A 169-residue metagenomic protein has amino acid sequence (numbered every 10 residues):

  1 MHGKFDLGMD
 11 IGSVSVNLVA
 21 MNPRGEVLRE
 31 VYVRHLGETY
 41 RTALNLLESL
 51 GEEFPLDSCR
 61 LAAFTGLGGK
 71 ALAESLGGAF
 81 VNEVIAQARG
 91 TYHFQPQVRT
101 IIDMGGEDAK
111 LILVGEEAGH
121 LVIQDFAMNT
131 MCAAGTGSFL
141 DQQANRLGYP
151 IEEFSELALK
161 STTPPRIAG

Functional and structural regions predicted by a protein language model:
M1-E83: N-terminal glycine/serine-rich phosphate-binding loop of ATP-dependent small-molecule kinases, especially carbohydrate
M1-H2, G68-G115, G119: Conserved phosphate-binding catalytic cores of ATP/NTP-utilizing and phosphoryl-transfer enzymes
F5-L7, G25-E26, R60-A62, G78-A79 (+5 more regions): Structural motif
D6, D10, F64-G66, D103-M104 (+2 more regions): Short glycine/serine/threonine-biased micro-segments
S15-L18, G106-I112, T136: Short glycine/serine/threonine-rich phosphate/pyrophosphate-binding segments that cradle anionic phosphate groups
Y32-E38, V84-G90, N129-A133: Short, acidic/turn-prone active-site loops that include or flank metal/cofactor- and phosphate-binding residues
T42-N45, S49, A71, G90-H93 (+2 more regions): Alpha-helical scaffold segments in soluble metabolic enzymes
E116, V122-T163, A168: Glycine-rich phosphate-binding loop plus the immediately following alpha-helix
